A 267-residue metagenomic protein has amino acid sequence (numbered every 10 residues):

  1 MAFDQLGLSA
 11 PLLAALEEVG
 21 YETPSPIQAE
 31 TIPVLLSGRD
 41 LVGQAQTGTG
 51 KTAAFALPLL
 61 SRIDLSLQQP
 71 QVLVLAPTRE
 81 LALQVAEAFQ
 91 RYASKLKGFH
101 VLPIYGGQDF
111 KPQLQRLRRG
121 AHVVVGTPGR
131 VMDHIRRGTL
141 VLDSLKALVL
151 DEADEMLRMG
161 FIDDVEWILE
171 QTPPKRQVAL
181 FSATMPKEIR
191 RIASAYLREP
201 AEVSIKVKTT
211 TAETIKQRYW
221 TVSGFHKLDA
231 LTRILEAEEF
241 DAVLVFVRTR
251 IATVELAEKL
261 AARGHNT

Functional and structural regions predicted by a protein language model:
A2-T267: Conserved helicase RecA-like core
